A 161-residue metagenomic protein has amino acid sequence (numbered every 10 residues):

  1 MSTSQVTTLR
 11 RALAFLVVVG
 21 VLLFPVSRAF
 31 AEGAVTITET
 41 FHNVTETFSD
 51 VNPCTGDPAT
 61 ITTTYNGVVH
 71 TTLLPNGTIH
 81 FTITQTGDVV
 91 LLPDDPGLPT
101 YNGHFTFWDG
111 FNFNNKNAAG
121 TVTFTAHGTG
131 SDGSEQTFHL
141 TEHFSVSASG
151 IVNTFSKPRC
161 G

Functional and structural regions predicted by a protein language model:
M1-L9: N-terminal secretory signal peptides that target proteins for export/translocation
T7, F15-L16, T40: Alpha-helical protein-protein interaction elements
A12-P25: Bacterial N-terminal signal peptides
V26-A31: Sec/Tat signal peptide C-region and signal peptidase I cleavage site
E32-G161: Beta-strand-enriched cores of mature, soluble protein domains
